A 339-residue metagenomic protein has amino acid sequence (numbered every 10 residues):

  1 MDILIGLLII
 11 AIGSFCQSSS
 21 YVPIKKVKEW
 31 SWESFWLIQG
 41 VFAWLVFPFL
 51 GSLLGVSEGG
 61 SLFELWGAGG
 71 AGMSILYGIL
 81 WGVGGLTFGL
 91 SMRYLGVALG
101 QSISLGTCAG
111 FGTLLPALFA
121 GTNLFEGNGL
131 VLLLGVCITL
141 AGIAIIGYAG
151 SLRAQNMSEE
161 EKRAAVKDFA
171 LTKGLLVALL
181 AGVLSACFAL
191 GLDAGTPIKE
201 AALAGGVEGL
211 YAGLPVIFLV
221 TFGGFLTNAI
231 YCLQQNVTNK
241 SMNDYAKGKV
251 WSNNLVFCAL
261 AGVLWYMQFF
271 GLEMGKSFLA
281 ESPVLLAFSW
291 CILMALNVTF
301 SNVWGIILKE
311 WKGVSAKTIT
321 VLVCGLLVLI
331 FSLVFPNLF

Functional and structural regions predicted by a protein language model:
M1-F339: Polytopic alpha-helical membrane proteins, predominantly small-molecule transporters/carriers
